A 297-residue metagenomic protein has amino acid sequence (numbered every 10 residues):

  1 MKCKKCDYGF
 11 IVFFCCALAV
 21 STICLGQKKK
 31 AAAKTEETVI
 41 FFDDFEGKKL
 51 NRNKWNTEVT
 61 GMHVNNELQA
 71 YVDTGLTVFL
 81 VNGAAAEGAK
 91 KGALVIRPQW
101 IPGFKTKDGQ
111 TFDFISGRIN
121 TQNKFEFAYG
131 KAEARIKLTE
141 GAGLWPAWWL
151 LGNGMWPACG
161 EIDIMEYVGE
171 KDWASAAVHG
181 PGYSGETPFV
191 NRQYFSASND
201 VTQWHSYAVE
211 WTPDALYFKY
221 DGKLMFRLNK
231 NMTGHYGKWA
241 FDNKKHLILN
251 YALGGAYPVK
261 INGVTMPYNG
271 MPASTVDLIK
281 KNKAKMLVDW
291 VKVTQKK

Functional and structural regions predicted by a protein language model:
M1-A32: Bacterial Sec-dependent N-terminal signal peptides
K28-K297: GH16 jelly-roll
